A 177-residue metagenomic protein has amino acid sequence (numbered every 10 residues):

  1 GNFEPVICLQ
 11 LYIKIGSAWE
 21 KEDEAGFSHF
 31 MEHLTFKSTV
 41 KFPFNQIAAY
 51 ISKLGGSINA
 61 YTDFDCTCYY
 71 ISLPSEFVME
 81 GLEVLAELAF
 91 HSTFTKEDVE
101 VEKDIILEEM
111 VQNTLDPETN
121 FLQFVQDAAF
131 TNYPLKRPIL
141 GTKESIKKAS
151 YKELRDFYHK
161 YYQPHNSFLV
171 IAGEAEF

Functional and structural regions predicted by a protein language model:
G1-Q46, E83, R155-F177: His/Glu-rich zincin catalytic helix
F44-F177: Charge-rich, well-structured scaffold segments of protease-associated domains
